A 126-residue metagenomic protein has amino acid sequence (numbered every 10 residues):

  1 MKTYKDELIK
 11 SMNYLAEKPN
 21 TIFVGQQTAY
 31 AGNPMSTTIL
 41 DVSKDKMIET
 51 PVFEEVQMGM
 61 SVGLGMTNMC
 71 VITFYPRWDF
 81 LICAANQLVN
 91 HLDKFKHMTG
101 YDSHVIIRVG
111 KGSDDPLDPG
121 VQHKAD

Functional and structural regions predicted by a protein language model:
M1-D126: Thiamine diphosphate
